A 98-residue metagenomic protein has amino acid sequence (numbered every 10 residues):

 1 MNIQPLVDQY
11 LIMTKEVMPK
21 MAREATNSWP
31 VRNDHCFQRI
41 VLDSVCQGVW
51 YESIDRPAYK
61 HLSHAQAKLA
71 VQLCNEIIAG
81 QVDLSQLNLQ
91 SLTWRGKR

Functional and structural regions predicted by a protein language model:
M1-R98: Positively charged, phosphate-engaging catalytic surfaces used for nucleic-acid and nucleotide handling
